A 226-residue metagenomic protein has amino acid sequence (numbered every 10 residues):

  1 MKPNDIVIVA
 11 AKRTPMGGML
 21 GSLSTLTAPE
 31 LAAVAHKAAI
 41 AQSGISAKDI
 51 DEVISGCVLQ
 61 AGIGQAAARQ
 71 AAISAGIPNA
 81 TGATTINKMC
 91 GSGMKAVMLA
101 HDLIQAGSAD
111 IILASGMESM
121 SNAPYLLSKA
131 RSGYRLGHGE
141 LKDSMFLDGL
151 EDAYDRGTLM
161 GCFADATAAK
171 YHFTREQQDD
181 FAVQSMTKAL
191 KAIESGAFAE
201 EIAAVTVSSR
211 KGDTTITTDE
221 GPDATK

Functional and structural regions predicted by a protein language model:
M1-I63, A67-A75, G82, F163-R175 (+2 more regions): Conserved active-site "lid/cap" helical segment
K2-D5, K48-D51, I77-G82, S92 (+6 more regions): Short coil/turn connectors at secondary-structure junctions
I8, K48-G56, G82-N87, I112-G116 (+2 more regions): Beta-strand segments within the central parallel beta-sheet cores of soluble alpha/beta enzyme folds
K12-P15, G56-A61, K88-S92, G116-Y125 (+1 more regions): Acidic, glycine-rich active-site loops and adjacent beta-strand->loop/helix elements that engage anionic groups
K12-T14, T25-V34, Q177-K226: N-terminal extracellular/periplasmic Venus flytrap/periplasmic-binding protein-like
C57-I112, Y154-C162, K226: Conserved catalytic cysteine-centered active-site region of acyl-thioester-dependent Claisen-condensing enzymes
I86-E118, A168-A197: Active-site-proximal alpha-helical scaffold in enzymes
I111-T167: Flexible glycine-/small-residue-enriched beta->alpha junction loops that bind anionic phosphate/pyrophosphate groups
